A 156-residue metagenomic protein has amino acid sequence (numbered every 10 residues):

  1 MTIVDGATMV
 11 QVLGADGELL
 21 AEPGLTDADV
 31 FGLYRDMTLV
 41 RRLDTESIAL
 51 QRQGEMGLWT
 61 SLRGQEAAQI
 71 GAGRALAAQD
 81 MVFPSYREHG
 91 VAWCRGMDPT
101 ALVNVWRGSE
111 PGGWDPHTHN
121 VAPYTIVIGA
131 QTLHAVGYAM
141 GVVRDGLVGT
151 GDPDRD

Functional and structural regions predicted by a protein language model:
M1-L58: Cofactor-/ligand-binding subdomain signature composed of acidic, glycine-rich, tryptophan-containing flexible loops
R42-D156: Cofactor-binding active-site loop characterized by glycine-rich and histidine/acidic residues
